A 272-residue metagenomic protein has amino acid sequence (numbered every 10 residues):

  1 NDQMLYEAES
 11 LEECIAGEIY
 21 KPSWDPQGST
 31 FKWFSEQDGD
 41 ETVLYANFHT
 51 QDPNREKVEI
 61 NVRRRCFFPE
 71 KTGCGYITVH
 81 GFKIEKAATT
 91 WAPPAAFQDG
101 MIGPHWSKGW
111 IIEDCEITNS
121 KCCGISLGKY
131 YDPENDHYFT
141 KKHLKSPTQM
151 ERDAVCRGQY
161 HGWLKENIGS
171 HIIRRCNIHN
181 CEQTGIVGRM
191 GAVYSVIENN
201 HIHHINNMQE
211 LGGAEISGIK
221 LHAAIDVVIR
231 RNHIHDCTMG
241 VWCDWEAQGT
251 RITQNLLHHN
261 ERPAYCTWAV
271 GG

Functional and structural regions predicted by a protein language model:
N1-W106, I111-S126, Y130-L164: Extracellular polysaccharide-degrading/modifying enzymes targeting complex plant/algal/animal polysaccharides
R64-C66, A88-P94, D99, K121-L127 (+4 more regions): Short glycine/acidic-rich loop motifs that flank beta-strands on beta-rich extracellular proteins
K71, P94, P104, K165-E166 (+4 more regions): Residue-level marker of regulatory loop/turn positions in helix-turn-helix DNA-binding domains and in histidine
C74, S107, I168-G169, A192 (+3 more regions): Small-residue (G/S/T/A) turn/hinge positions that recur once per unit in extracellular repeat modules
I77-V79, W110-E113, N135-D136, I172-R174 (+4 more regions): All-beta strand scaffolds that present successive hydrophobic residues in beta-strands
Y138-G169, I173, L211-K220, I225-I229: Surface-exposed acidic, glycine/proline-enriched linker/cap segments that occur as 15-30-residue helix-coil
N199, H204, M208, K220-G272: Active-site neighborhood of glycoside hydrolase catalytic domains
